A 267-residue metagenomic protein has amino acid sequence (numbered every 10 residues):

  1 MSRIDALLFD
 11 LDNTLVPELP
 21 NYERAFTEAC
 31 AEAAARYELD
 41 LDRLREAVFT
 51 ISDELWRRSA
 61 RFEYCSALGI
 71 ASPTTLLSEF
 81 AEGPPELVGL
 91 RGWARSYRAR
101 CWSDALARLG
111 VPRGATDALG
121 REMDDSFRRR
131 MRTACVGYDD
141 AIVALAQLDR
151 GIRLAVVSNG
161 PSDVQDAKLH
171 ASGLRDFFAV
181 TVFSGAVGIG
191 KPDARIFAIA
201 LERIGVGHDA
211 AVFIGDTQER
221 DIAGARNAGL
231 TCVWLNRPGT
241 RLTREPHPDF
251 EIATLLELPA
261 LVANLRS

Functional and structural regions predicted by a protein language model:
M1-L7, E18-P20, A35-R43, T116 (+2 more regions): Asp-based, Mg2+/Mn2+-dependent phosphohydrolase catalytic module
R3-L11, L15-G137: N-terminal helical cap/lid subdomain that shapes the substrate entry/recognition surface in HAD-like hydrolases
